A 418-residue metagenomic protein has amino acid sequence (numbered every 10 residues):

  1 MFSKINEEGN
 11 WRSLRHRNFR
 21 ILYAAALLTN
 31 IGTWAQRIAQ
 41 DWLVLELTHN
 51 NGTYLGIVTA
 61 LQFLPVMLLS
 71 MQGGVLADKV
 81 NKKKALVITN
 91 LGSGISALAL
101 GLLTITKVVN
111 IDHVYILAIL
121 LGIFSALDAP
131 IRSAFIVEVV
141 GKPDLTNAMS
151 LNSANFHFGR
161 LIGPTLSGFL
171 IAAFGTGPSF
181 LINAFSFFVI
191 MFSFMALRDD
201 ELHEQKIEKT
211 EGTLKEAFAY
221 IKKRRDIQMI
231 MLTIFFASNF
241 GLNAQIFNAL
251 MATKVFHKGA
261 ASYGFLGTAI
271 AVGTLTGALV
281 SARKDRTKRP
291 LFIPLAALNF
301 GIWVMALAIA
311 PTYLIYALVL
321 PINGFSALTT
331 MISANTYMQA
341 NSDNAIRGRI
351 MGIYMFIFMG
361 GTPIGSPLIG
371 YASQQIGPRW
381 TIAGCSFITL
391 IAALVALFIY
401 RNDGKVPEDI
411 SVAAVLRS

Functional and structural regions predicted by a protein language model:
F2-F19, D199-L232, V415-S418: Juxtamembrane intracellular "pre-TM" segments in multi-pass secondary transporters
R20-Q40, T59-A77, N81-S96, H113-A172 (+4 more regions): Substrate-agnostic recognition of the 12-TM MFS/MFS-like secondary transporter fold
I21, T53-Y54, K84, H113 (+8 more regions): Residue-level recognition of membrane-helix boundary sites in multi-pass small-molecule transporters
A39, H49-T59, S150, A260-G267 (+1 more regions): Small-residue hotspots at the loop-to-helix junctions and early N-terminal turns of transmembrane alpha-helices
A39-G52, I246-A260: Short amphipathic helix-loop junctions that connect adjacent transmembrane helices in Major Facilitator Superfamily/SLC
L43-L47, G101-T106, I162-I182, K254-V255 (+1 more regions): Transmembrane alpha-helix termini and helix-breaking/packing motifs in multi-pass membrane transporters
M67-L68, K79, A85, T89 (+5 more regions): C-terminal transmembrane bundle of multi-pass solute transporters/carriers
A134, E138, T176, F180-K209 (+1 more regions): Helix-loop junctions on the cytosolic side of multi-pass membrane transporters, especially the intracellular loop
